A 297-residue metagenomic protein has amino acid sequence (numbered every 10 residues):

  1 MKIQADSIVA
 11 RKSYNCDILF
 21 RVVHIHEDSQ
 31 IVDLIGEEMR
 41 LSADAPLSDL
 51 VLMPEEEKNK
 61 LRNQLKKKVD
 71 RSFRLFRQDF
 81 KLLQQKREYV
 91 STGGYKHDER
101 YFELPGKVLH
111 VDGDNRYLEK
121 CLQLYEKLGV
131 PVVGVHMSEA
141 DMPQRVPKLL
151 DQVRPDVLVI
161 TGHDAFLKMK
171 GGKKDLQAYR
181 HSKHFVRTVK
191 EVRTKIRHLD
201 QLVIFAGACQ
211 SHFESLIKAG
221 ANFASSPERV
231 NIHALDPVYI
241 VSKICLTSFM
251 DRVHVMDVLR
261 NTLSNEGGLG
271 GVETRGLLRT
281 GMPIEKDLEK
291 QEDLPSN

Functional and structural regions predicted by a protein language model:
K2-Q4: Short, well-ordered loop/turn sites that connect or cap secondary structure elements
C16-H26: Short beta-strand-centered aromatic/proline hotspots
V22, Q30-R40, A45: SH3/SH3-like beta-barrel fold
E38-G94: Intrinsically disordered, low-complexity, charged/polar segments
M137-A140, P227-D236: Short, acidic/turn-prone active-site loops that include or flank metal/cofactor- and phosphate-binding residues
L150-H163, A221: Proline-aspartate-enriched helix->loop->beta-strand connector
V186-I232: Catalytic cores of nucleophile-dependent amide-cleaving enzymes
I204-A219, L277-N297: Charge-patterned, long linear interaction tracts outside catalytic cores
